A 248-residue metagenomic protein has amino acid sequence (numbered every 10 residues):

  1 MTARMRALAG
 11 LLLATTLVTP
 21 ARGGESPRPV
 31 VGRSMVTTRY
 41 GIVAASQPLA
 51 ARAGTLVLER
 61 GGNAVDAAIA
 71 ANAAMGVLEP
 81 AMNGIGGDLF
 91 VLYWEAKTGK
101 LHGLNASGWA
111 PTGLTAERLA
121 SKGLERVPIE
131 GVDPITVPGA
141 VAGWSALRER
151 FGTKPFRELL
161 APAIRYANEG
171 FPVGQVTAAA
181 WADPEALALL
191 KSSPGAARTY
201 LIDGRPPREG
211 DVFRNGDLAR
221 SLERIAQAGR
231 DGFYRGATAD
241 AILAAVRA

Functional and structural regions predicted by a protein language model:
M1-A9: Bacterial N-terminal signal peptides that target proteins for export
A9-T19: Bacterial N-terminal signal peptides
G24-R52, L56, A64-R235, D240-A248: Noncatalytic scaffold domains of N-terminal-nucleophile
